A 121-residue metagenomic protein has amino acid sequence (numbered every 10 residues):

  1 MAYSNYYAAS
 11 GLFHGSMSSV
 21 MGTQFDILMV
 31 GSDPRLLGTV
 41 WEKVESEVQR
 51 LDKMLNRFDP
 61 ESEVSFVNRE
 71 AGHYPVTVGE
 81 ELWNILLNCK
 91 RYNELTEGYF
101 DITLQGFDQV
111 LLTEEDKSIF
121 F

Functional and structural regions predicted by a protein language model:
M1-F121: A contiguous, well-ordered beta/alpha segment that forms the leading edge of an enzyme domain
